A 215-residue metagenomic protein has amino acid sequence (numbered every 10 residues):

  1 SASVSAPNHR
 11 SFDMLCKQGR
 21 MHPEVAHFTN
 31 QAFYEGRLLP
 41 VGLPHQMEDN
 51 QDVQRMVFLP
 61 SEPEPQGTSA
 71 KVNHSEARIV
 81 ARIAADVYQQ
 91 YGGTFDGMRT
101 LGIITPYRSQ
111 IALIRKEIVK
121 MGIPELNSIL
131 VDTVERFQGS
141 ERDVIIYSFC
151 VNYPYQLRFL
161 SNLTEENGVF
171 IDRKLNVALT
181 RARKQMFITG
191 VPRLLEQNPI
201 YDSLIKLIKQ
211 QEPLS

Functional and structural regions predicted by a protein language model:
S1-K17: Conserved RecA-like helicase ATPase core segment that couples NTP binding/hydrolysis to strand translocation
S11-D13, T100-G102, S128, D143-I145 (+1 more regions): Beta-sheet entry/capping signal
M14-D86, S140-R142, V177-R183, I188-S215: Helicase-core coupling region on the C-terminal RecA-like lobe
L15, L59-S61, I104-P106, D132-V134 (+2 more regions): Generic beta-strand/beta-sheet core signal
G67-V72, G93, F137, S161-G168: Short, contiguous acidic/charged loop-to-helix segments that flank catalytic cores in large enzymes
D86-T133: Conserved helicase motor "Helicase C" RecA-like lobe of SF1/SF2 P-loop NTPases
D132, Q138-N152, Q156-N162, V177 (+1 more regions): A short beta-strand element within the Helicase C-terminal
V151-I171, L175, D202-Q210: Conserved C-terminal motor-coupling region of P-loop helicases
